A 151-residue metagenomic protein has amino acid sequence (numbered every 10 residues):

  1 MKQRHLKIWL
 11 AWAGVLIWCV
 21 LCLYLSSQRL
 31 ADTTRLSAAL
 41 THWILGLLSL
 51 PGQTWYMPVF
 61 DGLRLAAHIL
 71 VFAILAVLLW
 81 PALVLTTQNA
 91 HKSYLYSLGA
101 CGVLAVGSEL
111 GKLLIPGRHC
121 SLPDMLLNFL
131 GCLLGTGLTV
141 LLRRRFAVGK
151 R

Functional and structural regions predicted by a protein language model:
M1-P116, L122-P123, F129, L133-R151: Bulky hydrophobic segments
